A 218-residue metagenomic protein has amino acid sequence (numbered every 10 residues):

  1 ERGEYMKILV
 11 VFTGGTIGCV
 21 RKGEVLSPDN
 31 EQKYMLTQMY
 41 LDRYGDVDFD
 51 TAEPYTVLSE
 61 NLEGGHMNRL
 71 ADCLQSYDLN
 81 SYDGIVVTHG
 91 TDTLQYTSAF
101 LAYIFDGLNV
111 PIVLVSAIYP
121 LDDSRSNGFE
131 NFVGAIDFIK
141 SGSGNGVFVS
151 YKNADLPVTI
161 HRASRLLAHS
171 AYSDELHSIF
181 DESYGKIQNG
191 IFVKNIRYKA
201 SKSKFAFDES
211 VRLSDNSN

Functional and structural regions predicted by a protein language model:
E1-R2: Gram-positive cell-envelope targeting signals
Y5-N218: Active-site histidine-anchored catalytic micro-motif
